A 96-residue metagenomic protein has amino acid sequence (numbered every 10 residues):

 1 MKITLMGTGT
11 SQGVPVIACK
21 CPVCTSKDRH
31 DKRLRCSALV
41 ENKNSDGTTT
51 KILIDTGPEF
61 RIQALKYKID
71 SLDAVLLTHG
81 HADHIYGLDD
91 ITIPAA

Functional and structural regions predicted by a protein language model:
M1-Y67: Conserved beta-strand hairpin/beta-sheet module of binuclear metal-dependent hydrolase folds, prominently
T49-K51, T56-A96: Active-site metal-binding motif and surrounding structural segment of the metallo-beta-lactamase
